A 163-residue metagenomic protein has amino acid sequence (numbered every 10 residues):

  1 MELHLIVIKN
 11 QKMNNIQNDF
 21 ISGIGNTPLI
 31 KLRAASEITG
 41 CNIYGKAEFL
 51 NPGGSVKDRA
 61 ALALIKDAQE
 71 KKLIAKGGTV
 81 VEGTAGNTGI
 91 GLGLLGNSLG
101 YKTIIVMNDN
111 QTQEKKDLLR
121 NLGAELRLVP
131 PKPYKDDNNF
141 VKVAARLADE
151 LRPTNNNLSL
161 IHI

Functional and structural regions predicted by a protein language model:
I8-I161: PLP-dependent amino-acid enzyme catalytic core
